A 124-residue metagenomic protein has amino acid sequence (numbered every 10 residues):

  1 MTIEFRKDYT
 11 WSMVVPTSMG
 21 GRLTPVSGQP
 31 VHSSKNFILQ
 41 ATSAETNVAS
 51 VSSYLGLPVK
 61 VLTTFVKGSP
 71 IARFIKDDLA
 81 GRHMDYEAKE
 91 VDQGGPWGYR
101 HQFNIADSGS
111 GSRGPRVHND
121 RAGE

Functional and structural regions predicted by a protein language model:
T2-R82, S112: Glycine-rich phosphate/adenosyl-contacting loop at the front of the ribokinase-like
P58-E124: Conserved N-terminal subdomain of the carbohydrate kinase-like
